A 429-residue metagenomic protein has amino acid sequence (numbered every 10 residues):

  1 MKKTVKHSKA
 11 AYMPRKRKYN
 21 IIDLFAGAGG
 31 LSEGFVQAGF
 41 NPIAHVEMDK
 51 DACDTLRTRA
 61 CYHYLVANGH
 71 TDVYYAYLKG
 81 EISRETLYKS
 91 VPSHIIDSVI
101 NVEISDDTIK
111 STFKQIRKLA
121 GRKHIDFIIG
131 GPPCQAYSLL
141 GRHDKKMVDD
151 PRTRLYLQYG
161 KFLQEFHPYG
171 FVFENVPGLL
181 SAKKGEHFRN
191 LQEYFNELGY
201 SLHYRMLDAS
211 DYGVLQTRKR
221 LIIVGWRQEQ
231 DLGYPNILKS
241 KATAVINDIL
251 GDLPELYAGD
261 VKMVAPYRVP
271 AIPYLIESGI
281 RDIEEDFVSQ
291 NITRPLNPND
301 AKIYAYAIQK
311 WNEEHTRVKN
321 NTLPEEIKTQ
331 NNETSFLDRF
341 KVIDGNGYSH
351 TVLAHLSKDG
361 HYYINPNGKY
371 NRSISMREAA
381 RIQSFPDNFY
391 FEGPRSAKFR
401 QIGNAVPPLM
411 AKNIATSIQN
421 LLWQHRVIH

Functional and structural regions predicted by a protein language model:
K2-K18, H187-F188, P407, A411-I418: Class I S-adenosyl-L-methionine
S8-H167, P177-S181, E186: Core alpha/beta nucleotide-donor-binding catalytic domains of modification enzymes
R59, K239-S240, N367-K369: Short Gly/aromatic-enriched secondary-structure transition segments
Q115-R122, Q135-Q330: Class I S-adenosyl-L-methionine
P133-Y137, Q228, S357-K358, D387-N388: Short connector loops/turns at beta-strand edges and beta->alpha or beta->beta junctions
Y274-H429: C-terminal target-recognition/interaction regions appended to catalytic cores
